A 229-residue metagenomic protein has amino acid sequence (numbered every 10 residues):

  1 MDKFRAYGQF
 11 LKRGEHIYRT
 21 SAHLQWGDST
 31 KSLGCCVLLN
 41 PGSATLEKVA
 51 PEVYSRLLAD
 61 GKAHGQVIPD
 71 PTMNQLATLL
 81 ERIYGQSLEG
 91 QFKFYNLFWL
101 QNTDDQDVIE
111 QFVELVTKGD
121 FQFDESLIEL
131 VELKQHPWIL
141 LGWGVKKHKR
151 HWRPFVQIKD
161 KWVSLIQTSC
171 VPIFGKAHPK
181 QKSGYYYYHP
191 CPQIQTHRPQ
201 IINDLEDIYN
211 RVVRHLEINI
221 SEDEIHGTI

Functional and structural regions predicted by a protein language model:
M1-G14, K149-I229: C-terminal capping/extension of enzyme domains
M1-H64, E224-I229: Active-site and ligand/interface coordination hotspots across diverse enzymes and nucleic-acid-associated assemblies
Y7-D28, D70-A77, L115-E129: A Trp-anchored, charged/polar loop motif used as the substrate-binding/catalytic surface of acyl/ester-handling
C36, L88-N96, I139-G142, C170-H178: A structural signal for short, well-ordered beta-strand segments and their strand-loop junctions that often border
N40-A44, F98-N102, V145-H148, P192-Q193: Short, solvent-exposed loop/turn segments at secondary-structure junctions
Q66-D107: Short, surface-exposed acidic-centric catalytic microdomains
F98-E125: Charged, often glycine-rich, active-site loop that binds/positions anionic groups
W138-R150: Acidic beta-strand-to-loop metal/phosphate-binding motif
